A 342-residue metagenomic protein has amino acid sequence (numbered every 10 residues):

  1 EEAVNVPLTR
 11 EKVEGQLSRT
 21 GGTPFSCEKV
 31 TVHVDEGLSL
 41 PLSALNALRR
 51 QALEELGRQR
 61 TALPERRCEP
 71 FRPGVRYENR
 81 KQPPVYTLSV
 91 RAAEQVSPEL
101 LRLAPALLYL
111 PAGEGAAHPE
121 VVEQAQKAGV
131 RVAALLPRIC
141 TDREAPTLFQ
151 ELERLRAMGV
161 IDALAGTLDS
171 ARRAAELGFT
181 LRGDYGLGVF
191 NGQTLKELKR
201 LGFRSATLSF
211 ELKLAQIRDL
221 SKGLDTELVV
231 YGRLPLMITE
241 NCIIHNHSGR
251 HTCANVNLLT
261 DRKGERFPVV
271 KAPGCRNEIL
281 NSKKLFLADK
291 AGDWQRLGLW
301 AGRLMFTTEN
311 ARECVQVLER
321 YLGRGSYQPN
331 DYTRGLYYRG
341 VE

Functional and structural regions predicted by a protein language model:
E1-E342: Active-site pocket-lining/capping segments in soluble small-molecule metabolic enzymes
